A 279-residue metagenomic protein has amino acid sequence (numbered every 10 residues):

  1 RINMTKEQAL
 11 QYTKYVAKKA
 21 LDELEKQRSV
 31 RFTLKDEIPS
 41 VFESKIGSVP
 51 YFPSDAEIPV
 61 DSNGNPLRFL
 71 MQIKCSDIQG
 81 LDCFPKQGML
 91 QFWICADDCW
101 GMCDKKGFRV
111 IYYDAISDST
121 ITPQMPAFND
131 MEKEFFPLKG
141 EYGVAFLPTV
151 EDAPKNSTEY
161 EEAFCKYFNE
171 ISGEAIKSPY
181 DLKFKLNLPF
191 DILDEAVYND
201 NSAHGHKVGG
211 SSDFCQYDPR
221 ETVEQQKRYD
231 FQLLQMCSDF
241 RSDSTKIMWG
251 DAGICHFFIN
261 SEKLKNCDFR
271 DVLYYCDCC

Functional and structural regions predicted by a protein language model:
M4-C279: Preference for intrinsically disordered or flexible, low-complexity segments and adjacent hinge/connector residues
